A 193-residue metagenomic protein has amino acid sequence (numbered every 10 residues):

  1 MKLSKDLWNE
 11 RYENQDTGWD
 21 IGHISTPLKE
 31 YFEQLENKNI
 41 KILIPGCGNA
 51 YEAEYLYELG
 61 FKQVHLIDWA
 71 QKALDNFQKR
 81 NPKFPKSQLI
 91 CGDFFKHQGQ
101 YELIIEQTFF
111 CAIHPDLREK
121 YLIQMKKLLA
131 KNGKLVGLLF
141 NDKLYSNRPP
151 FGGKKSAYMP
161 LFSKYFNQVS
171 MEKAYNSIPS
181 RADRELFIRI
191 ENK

Functional and structural regions predicted by a protein language model:
M1-G99, I113-K193: Class I (Rossmann-like) S-adenosyl-L-methionine-dependent methyltransferase catalytic domain, capturing the SAM-binding
I105: A conserved beta-strand element that flanks and buttresses the S-adenosyl-L-methionine
T108-A112: Short catalytic micro-motifs in class I SAM-dependent methyltransferases
